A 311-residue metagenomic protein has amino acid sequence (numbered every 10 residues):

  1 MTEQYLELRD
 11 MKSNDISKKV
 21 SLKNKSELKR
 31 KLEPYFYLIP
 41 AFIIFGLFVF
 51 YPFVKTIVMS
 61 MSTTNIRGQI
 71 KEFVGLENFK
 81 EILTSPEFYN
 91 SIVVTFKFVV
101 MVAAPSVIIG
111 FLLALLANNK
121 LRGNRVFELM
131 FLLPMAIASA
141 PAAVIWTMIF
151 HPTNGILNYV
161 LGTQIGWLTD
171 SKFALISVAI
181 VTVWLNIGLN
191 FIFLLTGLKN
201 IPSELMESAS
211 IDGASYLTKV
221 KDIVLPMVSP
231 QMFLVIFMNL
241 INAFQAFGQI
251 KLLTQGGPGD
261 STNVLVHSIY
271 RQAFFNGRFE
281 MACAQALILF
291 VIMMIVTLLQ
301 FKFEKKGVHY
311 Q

Functional and structural regions predicted by a protein language model:
M1-L28: Short, Lys/Arg-rich, polar N-terminal cytosolic tail immediately upstream of the first transmembrane signal-anchor
K29-Q311: A structural signal for multi-pass alpha-helical bundles of membrane permease subunits that mediate small-molecule
